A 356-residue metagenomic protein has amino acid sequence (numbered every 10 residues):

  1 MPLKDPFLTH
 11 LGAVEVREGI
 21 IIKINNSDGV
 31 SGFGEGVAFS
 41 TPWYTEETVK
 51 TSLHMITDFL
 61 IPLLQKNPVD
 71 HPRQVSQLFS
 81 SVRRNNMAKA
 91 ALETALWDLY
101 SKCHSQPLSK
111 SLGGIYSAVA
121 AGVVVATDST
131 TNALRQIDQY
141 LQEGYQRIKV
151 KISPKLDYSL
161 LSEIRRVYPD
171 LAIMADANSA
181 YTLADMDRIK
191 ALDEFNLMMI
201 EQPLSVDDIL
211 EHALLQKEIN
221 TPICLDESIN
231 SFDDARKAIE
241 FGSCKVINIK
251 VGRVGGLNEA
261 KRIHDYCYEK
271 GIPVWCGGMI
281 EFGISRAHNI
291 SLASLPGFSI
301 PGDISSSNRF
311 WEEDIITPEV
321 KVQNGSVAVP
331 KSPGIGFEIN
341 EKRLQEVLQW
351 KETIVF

Functional and structural regions predicted by a protein language model:
M1-G32, V37-Y44, N308-E313: Structured beta-strand/loop patches that form or line metal/cofactor-binding pockets in enzymes
I22, G29, L92, S105 (+7 more regions): Conserved, mostly hydrophobic/aromatic
N25-C103: Metal- or metallocofactor-binding catalytic centers and their adjacent structured scaffolds across diverse enzyme
G36, V123-V125, V150-I152, A175-S179 (+6 more regions): A cross-domain feature marking catalytic cores of carbohydrate-active enzymes and several ubiquitous metabolic/repair
H54-I61, E93, W97-D98, S162-R165 (+5 more regions): Predominant activation on well-ordered alpha-helical scaffold segments within soluble catalytic domains
S109-I219: Metal-dependent enolase-superfamily TIM-barrel catalytic cores that perform enediolate-based chemistry
D207-C224, I229-S326: Shared catalytic-loop signature of beta/alpha-barrel
F310-F356: C-terminal extensions of enzymes
